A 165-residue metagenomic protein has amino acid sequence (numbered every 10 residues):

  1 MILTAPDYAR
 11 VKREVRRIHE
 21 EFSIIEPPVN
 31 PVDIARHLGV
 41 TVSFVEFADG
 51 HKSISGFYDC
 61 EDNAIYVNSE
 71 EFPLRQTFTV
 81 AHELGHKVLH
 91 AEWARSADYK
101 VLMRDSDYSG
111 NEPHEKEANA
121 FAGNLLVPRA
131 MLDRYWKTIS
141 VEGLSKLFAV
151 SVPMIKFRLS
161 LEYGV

Functional and structural regions predicted by a protein language model:
M1-V165: Active-site hotspot residues in diverse enzymes, especially metal/ion-binding acidic/histidine motifs
